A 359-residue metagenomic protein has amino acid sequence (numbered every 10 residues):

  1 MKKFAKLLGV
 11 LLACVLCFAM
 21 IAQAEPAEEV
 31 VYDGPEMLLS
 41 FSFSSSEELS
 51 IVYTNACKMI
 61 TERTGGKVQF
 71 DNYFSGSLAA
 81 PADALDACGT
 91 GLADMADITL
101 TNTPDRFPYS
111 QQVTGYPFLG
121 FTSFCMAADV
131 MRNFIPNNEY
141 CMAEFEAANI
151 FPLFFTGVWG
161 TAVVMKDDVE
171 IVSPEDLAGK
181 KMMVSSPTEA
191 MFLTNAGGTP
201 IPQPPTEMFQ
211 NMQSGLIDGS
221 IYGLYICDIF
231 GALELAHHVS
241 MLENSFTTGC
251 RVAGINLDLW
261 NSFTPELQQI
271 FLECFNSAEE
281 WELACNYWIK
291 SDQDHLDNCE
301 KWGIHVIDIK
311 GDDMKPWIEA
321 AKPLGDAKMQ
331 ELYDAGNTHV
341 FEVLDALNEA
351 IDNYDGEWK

Functional and structural regions predicted by a protein language model:
M1-V10: Bacterial N-terminal signal peptides that target proteins for export
G9-A19: Bacterial N-terminal signal peptides
I21-Q23: Sec/Tat signal peptide C-region and signal peptidase I cleavage site
E25-M126, E146, F151-K359: N-terminal secretory/targeting leader peptides
T122-E144: A gly/proline- and charged-residue-enriched helix-loop-helix capping module
